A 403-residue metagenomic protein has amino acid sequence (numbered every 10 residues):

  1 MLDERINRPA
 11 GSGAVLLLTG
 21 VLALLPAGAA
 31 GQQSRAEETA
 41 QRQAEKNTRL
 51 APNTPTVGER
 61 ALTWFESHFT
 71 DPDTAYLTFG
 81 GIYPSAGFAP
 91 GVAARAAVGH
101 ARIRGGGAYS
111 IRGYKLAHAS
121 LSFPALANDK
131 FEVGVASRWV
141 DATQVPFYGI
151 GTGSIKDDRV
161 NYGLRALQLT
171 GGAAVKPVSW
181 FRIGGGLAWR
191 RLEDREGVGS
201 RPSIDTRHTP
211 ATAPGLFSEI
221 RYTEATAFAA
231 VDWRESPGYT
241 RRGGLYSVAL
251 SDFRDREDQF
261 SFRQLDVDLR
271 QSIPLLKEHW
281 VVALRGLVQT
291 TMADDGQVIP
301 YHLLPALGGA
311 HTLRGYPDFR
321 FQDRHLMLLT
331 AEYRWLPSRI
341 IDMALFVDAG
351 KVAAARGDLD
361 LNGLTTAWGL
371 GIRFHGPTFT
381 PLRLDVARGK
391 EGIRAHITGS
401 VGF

Functional and structural regions predicted by a protein language model:
A30-G134, G184, D194, H208-R241 (+6 more regions): Outer-membrane beta-barrel initiation region
F79-G81, G105-Y109, V133-D141, Y148-G151 (+8 more regions): Transmembrane beta-barrel strands of outer-membrane/channel proteins
G91-A93, L116-S120, A166-A174, T226-F228 (+7 more regions): Membrane-embedded beta-strand positions in outer-membrane beta-barrel channels/transporters
A97-A101, A108-L116, L126, V140-Q144 (+8 more regions): Sequence/structural signature of outer-membrane beta-barrel proteins
V98-H100, S120-A127, G171-S179, A227-Y239 (+7 more regions): Outer-membrane beta-barrel proteins
L116-L121, V145-G153, R195-I204, T240-R242 (+4 more regions): Outer-membrane beta-barrel translocator domains and adjoining extracellular loop/strand segments of Gram-negative
K130-V175, L287-L307, L382-V386, K390-G399: Outer-membrane beta-barrel translocator/channel fold
P274-A349, A354: Extracytoplasmic gating/loop element in the C-terminal half of outer-membrane beta-barrel translocons and assembly
